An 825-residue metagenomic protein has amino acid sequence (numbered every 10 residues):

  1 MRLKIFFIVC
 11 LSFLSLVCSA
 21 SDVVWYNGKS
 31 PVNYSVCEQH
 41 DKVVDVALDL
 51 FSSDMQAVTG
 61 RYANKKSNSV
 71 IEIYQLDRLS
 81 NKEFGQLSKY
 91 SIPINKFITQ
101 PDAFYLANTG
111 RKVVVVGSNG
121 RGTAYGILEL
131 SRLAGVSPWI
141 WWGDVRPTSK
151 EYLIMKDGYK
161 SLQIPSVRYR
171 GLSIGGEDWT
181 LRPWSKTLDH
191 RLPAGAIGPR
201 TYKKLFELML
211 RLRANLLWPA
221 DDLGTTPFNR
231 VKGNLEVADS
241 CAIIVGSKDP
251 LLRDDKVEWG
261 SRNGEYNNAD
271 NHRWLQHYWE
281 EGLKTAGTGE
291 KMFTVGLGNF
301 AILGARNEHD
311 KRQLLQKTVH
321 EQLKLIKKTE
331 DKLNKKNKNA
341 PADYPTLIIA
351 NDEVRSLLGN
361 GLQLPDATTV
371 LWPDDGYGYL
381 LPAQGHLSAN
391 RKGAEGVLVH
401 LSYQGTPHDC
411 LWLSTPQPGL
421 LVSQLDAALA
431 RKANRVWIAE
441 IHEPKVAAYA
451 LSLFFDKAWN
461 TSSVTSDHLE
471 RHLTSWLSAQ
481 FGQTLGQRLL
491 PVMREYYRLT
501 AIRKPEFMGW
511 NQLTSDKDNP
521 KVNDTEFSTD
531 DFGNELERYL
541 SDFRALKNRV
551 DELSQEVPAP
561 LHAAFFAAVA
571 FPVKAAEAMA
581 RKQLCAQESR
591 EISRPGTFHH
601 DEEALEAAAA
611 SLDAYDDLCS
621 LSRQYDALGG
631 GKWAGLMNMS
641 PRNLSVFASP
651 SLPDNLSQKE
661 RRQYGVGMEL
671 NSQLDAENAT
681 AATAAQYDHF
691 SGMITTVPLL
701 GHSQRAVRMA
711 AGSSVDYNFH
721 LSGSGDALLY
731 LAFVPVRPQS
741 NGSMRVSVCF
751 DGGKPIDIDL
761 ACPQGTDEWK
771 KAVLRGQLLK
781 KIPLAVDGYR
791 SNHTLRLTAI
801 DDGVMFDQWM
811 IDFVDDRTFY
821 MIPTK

Functional and structural regions predicted by a protein language model:
S21-I164: Contiguous, structured surface segment used for ligand recognition
V114-G117, D178-G198, N215-T225, W259-W274 (+3 more regions): The substrate-binding groove and active-site-proximal loops of carbohydrate-active enzymes, especially glycoside
W139-A194, R200-A220, G393-G396: An acidic-aromatic substrate-binding cleft motif
R146-K150, L473-M637, S713-V715: C-terminal non-catalytic alpha-helical accessory regions
L153, D222, N229, V237-D239 (+4 more regions): Gly/Pro-rich turn-and-neighbor structural signature
L210, N215-W218, T225, W372-G378 (+1 more regions): Structured mid-domain segments that build the active-site/substrate or prosthetic-cofactor binding neighborhood
A604-A676, F690: C-terminal amphipathic alpha-helical interaction region
V646-K825: Extracytoplasmic
